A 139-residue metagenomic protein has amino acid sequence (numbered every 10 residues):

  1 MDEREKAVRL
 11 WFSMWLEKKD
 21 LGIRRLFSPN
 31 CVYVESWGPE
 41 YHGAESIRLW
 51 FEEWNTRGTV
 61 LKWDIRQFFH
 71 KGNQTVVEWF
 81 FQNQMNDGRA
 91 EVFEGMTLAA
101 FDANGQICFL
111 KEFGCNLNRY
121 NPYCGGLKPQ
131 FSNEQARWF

Functional and structural regions predicted by a protein language model:
M1-D2, K19, V34, V77 (+2 more regions): Intrinsic disorder/low-complexity signal
M1-P29, Q130-F139: Short, low-complexity N-terminal intrinsically disordered segments enriched in polar/charged residues
E3, D20-G72: A solvent-exposed, acidic/Ser-Thr-rich amphipathic alpha-helical stretch
W11, I23-R24, C31, G43 (+5 more regions): Hydrophobic pocket/interface hotspot
W11-M14, V34, N83: Alpha-helix C-capping/helix-to-loop hinge sites
E52-F139: A beta-strand edge to alpha-helix "cap/lid" segment located at domain peripheries
